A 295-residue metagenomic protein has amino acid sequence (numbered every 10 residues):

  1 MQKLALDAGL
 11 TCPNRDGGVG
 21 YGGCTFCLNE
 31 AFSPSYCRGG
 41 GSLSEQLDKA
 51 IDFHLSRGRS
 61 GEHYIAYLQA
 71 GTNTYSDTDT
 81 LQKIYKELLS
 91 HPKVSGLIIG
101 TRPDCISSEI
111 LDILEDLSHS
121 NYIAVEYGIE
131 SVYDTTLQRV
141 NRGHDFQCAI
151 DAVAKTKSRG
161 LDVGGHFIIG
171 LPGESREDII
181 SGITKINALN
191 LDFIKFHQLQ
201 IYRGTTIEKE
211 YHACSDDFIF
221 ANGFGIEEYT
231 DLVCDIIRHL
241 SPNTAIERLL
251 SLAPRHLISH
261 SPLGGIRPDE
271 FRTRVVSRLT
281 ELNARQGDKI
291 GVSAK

Functional and structural regions predicted by a protein language model:
M1-E45: Canonical Radical SAM [4Fe-4S] cluster-binding loop centered on the CxxxCxxC motif and its immediate flanking residues
M1-Q2, I201-K295: Auxiliary Fe-S-binding modules of radical SAM enzymes
Q2-L6, Y64-A66, L97-I99, I123-Y127 (+3 more regions): Hydrophobic faces of well-ordered beta-strands that scaffold small-molecule active sites in alpha/beta enzyme cores
C24, L89-V94, S181-F196, D269-Q286: Structural recognition of alpha->loop->beta junctions
E30-A50, H54-T78, K93-I106, Y122-A149 (+1 more regions): Core AdoMet radical
H54-G58, Y85-P92, D112-Y122, A154-S158: Acidic (Asp/Glu)-rich catalytic clusters
T78-K86, S107-D116, E177-I179: Distinct, well-ordered alpha-helical segments
Q147-I207, E227-L249: Conserved C-terminal portion of the radical SAM core fold that forms the substrate/S-adenosylmethionine-binding
